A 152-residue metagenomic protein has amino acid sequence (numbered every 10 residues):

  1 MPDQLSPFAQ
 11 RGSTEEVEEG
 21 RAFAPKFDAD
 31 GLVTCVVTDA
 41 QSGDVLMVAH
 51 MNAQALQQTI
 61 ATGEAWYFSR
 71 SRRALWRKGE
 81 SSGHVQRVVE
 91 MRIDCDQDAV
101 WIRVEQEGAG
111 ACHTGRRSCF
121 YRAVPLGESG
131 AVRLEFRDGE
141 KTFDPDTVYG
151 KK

Functional and structural regions predicted by a protein language model:
P2-L32, A40-S42, L46, M51-K152: C-terminal binding/interaction regions
